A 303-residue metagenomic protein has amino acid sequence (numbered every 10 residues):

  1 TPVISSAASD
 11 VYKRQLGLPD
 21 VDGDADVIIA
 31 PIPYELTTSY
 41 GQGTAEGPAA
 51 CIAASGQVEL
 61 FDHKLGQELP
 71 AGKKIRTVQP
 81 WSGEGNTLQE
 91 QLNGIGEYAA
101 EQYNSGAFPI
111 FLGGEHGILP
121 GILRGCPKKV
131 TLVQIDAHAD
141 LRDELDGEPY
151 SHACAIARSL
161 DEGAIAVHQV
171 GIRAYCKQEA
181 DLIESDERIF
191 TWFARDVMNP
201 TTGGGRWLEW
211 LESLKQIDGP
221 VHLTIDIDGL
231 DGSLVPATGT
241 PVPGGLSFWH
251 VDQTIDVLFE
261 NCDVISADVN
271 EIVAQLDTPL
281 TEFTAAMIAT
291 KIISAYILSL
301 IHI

Functional and structural regions predicted by a protein language model:
T1-A8, Y12, I301-H302: Single conserved hydrophobic/aromatic residue that forms the stacking wall/gate of nucleotide- or nucleobase-binding
V21-F111, H116-L119, R173-Y175: N-terminal catalytic or cofactor-binding beta/alpha core of small enzyme domains
A30, G114, I135, V170 (+2 more regions): Active-site flanking residues adjacent to catalytic metal/cofactor-binding acidic residues
G85-L88, L92-I95, I183-D196, A274-I297: Short, electropositive alpha-helical surface patch
T87-L160: Active-site pocket-lining segments that scaffold enzyme catalytic pockets across diverse folds
Q134, P241-D256: Gly/Ser/Thr-rich active-site loops/lids in small-molecule metabolic enzymes that frequently grip phosphoryl groups
L145-E148, A237-G244: Short glycine-enriched, charge-decorated loop/helix-capping segments at active-site entrances that position
A166-P236: Active-site rim beta-loop-alpha module in soluble metabolic enzymes
